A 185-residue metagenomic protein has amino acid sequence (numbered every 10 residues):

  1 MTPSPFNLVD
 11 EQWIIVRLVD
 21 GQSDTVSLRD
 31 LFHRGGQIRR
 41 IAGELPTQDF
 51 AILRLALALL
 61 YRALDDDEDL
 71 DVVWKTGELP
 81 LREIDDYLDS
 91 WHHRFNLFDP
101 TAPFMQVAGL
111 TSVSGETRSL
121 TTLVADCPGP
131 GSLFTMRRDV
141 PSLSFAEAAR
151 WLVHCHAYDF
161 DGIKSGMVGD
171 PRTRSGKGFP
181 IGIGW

Functional and structural regions predicted by a protein language model:
M1-W185: Conserved small-residue
